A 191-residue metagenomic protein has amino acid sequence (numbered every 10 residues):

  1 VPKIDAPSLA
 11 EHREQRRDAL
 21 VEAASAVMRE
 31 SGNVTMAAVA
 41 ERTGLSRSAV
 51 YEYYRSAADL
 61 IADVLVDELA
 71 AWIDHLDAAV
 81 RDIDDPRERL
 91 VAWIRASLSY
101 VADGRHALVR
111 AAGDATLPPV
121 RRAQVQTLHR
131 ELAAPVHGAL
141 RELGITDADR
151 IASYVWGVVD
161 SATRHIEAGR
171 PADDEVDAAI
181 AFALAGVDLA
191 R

Functional and structural regions predicted by a protein language model:
V1-E30, M36-R42, D59: Basic, helix-initiating cap at the start of DNA-binding domains
R13, R17, I61-L65, L69 (+2 more regions): Amphipathic, non-transmembrane alpha-helical scaffold segments
Q15-A24, V39, V64-E68, W72 (+2 more regions): Generic hydrophobic, amphipathic alpha-helix propensity
T43-Y54: Short hydrophobic/aromatic patch on the recognition helix
D59, L98-A134, R164, A168: Short secondary-structure transition hinges
D63, D77-D103, V155: Hydrophobic alpha-helical connector segments
A70-I73, P118-S153: Amphipathic alpha-helical packing segments from all-alpha helical-bundle domains
R95-S99, T146-A168, A172-G186: Hydrophobic alpha-helical segments that form the core of small-molecule binding pockets and/or dimer interfaces
